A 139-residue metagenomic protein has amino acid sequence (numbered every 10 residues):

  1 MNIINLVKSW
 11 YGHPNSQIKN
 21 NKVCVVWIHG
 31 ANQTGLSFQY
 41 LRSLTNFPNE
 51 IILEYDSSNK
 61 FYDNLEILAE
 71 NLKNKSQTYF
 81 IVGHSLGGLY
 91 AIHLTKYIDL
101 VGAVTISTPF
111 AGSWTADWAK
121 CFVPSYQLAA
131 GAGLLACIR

Functional and structural regions predicted by a protein language model:
M1, K19, N74: Nuclease and nuclease-like effector domains acting on nucleic acids or nucleotide cofactors
M1-S9: N-terminal membrane-anchoring alpha-helices
L6, K19, H84-S85: Mixed-charge, polar/low-complexity N-terminal
W10-E50: Short, surface-exposed "cap/lid" segments of acyl-processing enzymes
V25-H29, T45-N46, E50-R139: Serine-dependent carboxylesterase/thioesterase catalytic core of lipase-like alpha/beta-hydrolase/SGNH enzymes
